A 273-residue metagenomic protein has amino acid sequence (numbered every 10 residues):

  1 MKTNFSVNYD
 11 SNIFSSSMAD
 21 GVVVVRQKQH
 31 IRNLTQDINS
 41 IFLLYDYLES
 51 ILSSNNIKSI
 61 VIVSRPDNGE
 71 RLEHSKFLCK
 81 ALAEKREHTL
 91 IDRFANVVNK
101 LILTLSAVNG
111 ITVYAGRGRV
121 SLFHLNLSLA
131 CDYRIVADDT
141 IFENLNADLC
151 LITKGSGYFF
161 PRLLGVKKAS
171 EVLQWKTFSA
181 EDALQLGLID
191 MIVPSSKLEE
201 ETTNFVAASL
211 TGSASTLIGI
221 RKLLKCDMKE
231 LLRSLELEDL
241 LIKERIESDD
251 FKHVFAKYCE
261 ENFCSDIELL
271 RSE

Functional and structural regions predicted by a protein language model:
M1-R65: Conserved CoA-thioester-binding segment of acyl-CoA-metabolizing enzymes
K2-V24, L173-T211, S215-E230, E238-L240 (+1 more regions): Amphipathic alpha-helical segments at domain termini/boundaries
I13-F14, L103-N109, V113-S213: Crotonase-fold acyl-CoA enzyme core
V25, L44, I62, I111 (+4 more regions): Terminal peptide-recognition signature
Y47-S50, R93, V97-N109: Catalytic-core regions built around general acid/base machinery
N56, S64-V97: Glycine- (often His-adjacent) and acidic-residue-rich active-site loop that binds/positions the CoA thioester
I62-S64, L90-F94, I102, V113-R117: Short beta-strand elements of ligand-binding domains
E244-R245, D249-K252: C-terminal and late-domain segments of enzyme folds
